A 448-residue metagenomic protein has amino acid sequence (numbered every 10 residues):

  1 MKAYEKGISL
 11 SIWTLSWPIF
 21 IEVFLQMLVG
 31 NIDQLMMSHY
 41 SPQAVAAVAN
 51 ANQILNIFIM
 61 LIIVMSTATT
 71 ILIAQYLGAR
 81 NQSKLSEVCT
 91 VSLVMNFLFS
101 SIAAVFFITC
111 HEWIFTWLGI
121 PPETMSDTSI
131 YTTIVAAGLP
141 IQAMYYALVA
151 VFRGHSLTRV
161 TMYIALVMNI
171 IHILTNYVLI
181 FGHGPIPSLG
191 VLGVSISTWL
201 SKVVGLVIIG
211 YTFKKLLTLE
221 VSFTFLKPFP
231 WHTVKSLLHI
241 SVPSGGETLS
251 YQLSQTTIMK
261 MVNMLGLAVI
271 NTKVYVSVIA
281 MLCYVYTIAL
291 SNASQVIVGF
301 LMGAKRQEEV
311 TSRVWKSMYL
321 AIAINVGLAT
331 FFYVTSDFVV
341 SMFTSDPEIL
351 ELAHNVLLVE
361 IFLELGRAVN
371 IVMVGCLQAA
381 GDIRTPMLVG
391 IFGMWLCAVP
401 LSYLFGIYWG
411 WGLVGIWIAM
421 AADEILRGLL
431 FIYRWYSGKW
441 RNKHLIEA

Functional and structural regions predicted by a protein language model:
M1-I19, I73-P140, I171, I186-V242 (+2 more regions): Short alpha-helical transmembrane segments in multi-pass integral membrane proteins
I8, F20, I32-M36, A44 (+12 more regions): Hydrophobic alpha-helical segments typical of transmembrane helices and their membrane-interface/capping positions
L10, L25-Q26, I62-I63, A103 (+8 more regions): Alpha-helical transmembrane segments of multi-pass membrane transport proteins
T14-D33, I134, M168, S201-G205 (+4 more regions): Transmembrane helical elements of multi-pass membrane transporters/channels
I19, V23, Q34-L35, I71 (+15 more regions): Transmembrane alpha-helix boundary and packing residues in multipass membrane permease domains and related
L28-A46, F115-P122, V178-L189, L249-L282 (+3 more regions): Helix-terminus/linker motif at the lipid-water interface of multi-pass membrane proteins
V45-V105, Q142-T161, M259, K273-S336 (+1 more regions): Small-residue-rich hydrophobic transmembrane alpha-helices
S66, V135-G154, T161-N169, V194-I209 (+6 more regions): Short runs within selected transmembrane alpha-helices of multi-pass transporters and secretion channels
